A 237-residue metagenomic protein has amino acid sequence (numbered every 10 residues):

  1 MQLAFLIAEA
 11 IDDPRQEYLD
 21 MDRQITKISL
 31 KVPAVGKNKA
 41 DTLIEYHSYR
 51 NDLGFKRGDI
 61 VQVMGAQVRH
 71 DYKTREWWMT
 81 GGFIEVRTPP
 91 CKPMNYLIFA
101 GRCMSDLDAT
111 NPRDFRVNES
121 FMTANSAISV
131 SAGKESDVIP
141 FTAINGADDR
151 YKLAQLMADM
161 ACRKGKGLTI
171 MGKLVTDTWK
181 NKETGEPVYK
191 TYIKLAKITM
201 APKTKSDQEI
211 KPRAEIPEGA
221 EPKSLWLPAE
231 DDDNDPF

Functional and structural regions predicted by a protein language model:
M1-Q24, A34-L43, N51-G54, E85-A100 (+4 more regions): Acidic, gly/ser/pro-rich intrinsically disordered tails
I28-V32, N125-I128: A beta-hairpin/wing motif
S48-Y49, N145: Short beta-strand-to-loop capping motifs
G58-K73, K166-T178: Flexible glycine-rich surface loops and low-complexity tracts that mediate binding to linear polymers
V63, M79-G81, I170, I193-L195: Extended beta-sheet lipid-handling architectures
Q67, G82-R87, A147, K173: Low-complexity, repetitive regions of proteins mediating host interaction that are extracellular, surface-exposed
Y72-T80, K180-T191: Beta-sandwich strand segments
